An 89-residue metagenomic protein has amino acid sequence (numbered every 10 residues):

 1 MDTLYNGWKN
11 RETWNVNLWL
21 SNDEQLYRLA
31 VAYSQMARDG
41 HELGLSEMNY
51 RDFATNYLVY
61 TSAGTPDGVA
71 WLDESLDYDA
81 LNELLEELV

Functional and structural regions predicted by a protein language model:
M1-V89: Acidic interaction surfaces
